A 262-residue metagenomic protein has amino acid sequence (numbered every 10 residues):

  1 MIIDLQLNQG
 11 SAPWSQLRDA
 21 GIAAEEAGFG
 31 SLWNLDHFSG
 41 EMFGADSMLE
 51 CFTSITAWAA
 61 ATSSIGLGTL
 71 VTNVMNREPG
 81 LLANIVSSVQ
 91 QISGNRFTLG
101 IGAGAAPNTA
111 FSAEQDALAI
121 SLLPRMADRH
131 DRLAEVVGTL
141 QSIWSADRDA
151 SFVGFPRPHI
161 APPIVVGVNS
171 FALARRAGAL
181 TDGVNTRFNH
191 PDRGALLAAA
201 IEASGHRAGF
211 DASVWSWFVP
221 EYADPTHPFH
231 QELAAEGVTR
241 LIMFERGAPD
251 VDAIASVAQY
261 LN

Functional and structural regions predicted by a protein language model:
M1-N262: Active-site-adjacent structural elements that line small-molecule/cofactor binding pockets in enzymes
